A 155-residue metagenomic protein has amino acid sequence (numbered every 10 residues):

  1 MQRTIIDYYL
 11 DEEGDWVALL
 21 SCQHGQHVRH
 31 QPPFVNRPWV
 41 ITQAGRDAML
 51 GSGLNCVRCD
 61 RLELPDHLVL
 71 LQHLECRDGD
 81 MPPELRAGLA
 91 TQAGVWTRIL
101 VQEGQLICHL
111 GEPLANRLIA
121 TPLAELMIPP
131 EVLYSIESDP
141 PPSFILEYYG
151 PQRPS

Functional and structural regions predicted by a protein language model:
M1-M81, L85-G88, L106-H109, A120 (+1 more regions): Motif-centric detector for short Cys/His coordination patterns
E13-D15, G94-W96, T121, E131: Short beta-strand-initiation
V17, R98, S135: Short, surface-exposed charged micro-motifs
S21-Q23, P113, P141: Glycine-centered tight beta-turn/hairpin loop motif at sheet-sheet or coil-to-beta transitions
G25, L106, A124-M127, L133: Residue-level marker of beta-strand positions
A93-C108: Short, conserved beta-strand element in jelly-roll/cupin
P113-E131: Short acidic-glycine-tyrosine-enriched beta hairpin
P129-P154: Ligand-binding loop in jelly-roll beta-barrel domains
